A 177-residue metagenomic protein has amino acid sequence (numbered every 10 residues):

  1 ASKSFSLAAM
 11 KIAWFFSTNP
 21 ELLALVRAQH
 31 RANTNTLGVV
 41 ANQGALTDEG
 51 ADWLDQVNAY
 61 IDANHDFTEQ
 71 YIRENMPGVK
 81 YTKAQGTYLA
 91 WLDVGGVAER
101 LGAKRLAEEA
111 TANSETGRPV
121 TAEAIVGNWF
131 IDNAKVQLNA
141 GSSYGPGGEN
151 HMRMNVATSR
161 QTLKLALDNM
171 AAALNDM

Functional and structural regions predicted by a protein language model:
A1-M177: PLP-dependent class I/II
